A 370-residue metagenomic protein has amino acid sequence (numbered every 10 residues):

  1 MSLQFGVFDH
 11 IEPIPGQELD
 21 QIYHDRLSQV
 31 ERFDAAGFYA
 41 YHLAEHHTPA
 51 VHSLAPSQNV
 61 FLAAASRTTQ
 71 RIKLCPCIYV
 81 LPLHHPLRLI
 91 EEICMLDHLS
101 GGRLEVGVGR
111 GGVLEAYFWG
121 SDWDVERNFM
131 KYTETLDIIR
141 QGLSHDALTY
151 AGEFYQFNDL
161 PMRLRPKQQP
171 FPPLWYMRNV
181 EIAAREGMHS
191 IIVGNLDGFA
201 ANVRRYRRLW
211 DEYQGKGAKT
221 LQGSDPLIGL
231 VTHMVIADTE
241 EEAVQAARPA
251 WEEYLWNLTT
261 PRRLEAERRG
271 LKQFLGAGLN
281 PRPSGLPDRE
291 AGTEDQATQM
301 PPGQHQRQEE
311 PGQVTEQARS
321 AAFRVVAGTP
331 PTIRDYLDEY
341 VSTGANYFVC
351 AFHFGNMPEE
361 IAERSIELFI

Functional and structural regions predicted by a protein language model:
M1-T68, I72-K73, Q169-P172: N-terminal beta1-alpha1-beta2 module of alpha/beta enzyme domains
S2, H85-R204, R208-Q222: Internal, glycine-rich beta/alpha segment that forms the wall or movable "lid" of small-molecule/cofactor binding
F5, F33, E45, A65 (+8 more regions): Conserved, mostly hydrophobic/aromatic
F5-D9, Y41-L43, L74-P76, L104-V108 (+4 more regions): Hydrophobic faces of well-ordered beta-strands that scaffold small-molecule active sites in alpha/beta enzyme cores
D9-H24, Y79-L87, Q168-R178, M234-A237 (+1 more regions): Active-site mouth loops of central-metabolism enzymes
D20-R32, E92, Y176-I182, T329-E339: Short, acidic/polar
A40-F61, A65, V80, G112 (+2 more regions): Glycine-rich, proline-tolerant flexible connector loops at the mouths of alpha/beta enzymes
E126-M162, F199-A345: An alpha-helical appendage that flanks or caps ligand/catalytic pockets
